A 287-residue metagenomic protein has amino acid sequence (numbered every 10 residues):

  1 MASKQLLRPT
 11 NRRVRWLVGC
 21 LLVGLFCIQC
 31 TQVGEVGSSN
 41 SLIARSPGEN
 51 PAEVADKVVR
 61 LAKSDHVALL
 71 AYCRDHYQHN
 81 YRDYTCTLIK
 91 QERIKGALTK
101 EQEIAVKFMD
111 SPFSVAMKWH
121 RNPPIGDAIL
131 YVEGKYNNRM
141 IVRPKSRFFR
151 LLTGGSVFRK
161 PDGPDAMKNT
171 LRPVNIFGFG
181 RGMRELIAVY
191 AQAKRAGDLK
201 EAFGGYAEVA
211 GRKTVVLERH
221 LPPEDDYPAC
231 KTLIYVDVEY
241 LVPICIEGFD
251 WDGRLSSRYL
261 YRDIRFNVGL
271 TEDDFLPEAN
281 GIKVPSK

Functional and structural regions predicted by a protein language model:
M1-R12: N-terminal secretory signal peptides that target proteins for export/translocation
V18-C27: Bacterial N-terminal signal peptides
F26-I28, R82, F113, D237 (+1 more regions): Generic detector of short, well-ordered, non-transmembrane alpha-helical segments enriched in hydrophobic residues
Q29-Q102, N280, P285-K287: N-terminal cleavable signal peptides for secretion/export
S64-L151: N-terminal mature ectodomain segment of secretory-pathway/periplasmic proteins
K95, H120, M140, R150 (+1 more regions): Gly/Pro-enriched, hydrophobic low-complexity segments that function as extracytoplasmic propeptides/linkers
